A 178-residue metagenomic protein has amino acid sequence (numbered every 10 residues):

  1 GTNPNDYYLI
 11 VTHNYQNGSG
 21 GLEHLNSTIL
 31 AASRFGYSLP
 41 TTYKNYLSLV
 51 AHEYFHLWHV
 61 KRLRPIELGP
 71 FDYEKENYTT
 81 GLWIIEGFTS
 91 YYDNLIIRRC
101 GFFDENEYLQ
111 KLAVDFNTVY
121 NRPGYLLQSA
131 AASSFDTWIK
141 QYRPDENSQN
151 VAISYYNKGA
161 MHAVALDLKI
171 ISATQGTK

Functional and structural regions predicted by a protein language model:
G1, F55, H59-L63, D93-F102 (+2 more regions): Hydrophobic/aromatic-lined pockets within catalytic cores
G1-L82: Juxtacatalytic substrate-recognition/specificity segment
T2-L9, C100-K111, A173-K178: Surface-exposed patches in mature extracellular/periplasmic domains of secreted proteins
S19, S27-T28, S33, S38 (+8 more regions): Generic serine detector
T42, Y46, V50, I85-F88 (+4 more regions): Stable alpha-helical elements in mature extracytoplasmic
H52, T89, G176: Terminal peptide-recognition signature
R64-F71, E76-Y156: Acidic/His/Gly-enriched intrinsically disordered linker/tail segments that often contain short helix/coil "MoRF-like"
M161-K178: C-terminal, non-catalytic "cap/extension" segments appended to globular domains
